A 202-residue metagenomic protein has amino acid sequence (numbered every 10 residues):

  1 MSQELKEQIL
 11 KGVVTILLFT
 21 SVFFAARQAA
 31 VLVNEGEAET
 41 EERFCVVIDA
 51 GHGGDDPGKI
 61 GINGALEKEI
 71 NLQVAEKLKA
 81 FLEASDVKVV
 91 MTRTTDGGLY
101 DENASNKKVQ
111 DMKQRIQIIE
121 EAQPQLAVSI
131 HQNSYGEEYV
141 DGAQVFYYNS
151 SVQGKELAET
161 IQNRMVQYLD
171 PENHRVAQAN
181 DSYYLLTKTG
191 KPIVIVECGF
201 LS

Functional and structural regions predicted by a protein language model:
M1-S202: Catalytic-site microenvironment of enzymes that process N-acetyl-hexosamine-containing cell-wall polysaccharides
